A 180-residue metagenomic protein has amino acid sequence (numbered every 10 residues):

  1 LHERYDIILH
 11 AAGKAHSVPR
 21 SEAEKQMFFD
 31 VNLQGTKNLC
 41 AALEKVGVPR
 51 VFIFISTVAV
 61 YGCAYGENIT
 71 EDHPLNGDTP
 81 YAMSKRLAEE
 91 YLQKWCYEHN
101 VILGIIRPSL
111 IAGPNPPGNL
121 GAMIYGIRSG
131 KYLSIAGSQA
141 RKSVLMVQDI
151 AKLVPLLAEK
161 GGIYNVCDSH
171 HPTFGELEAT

Functional and structural regions predicted by a protein language model:
L1-V31, K45: NAD(P)H-binding glycine-rich loop region in Rossmannoid oxidoreductase-like domains and their noncatalytic homologs
M27-N38, L75, T79, M83-S84 (+1 more regions): Glycine-rich NAD(P)-binding loop of the Rossmann-fold in SDR/ketoreductase-type enzymes
K37-P80: Conserved Rossmann-fold NAD(P)-dependent oxidoreductase catalytic core, especially the SDR/UDP-sugar
C63, N76-G104: Active-site Tyr-X1-5-Lys
W95-I105, S109-S143, V147-D149, P155-L156: NAD(P)-dependent short-chain dehydrogenase/reductase
L157-T180: Mid/C-terminal beta-alpha module of Rossmann-like enzyme folds, strongest in SDR-family dehydrogenases/epimerases
